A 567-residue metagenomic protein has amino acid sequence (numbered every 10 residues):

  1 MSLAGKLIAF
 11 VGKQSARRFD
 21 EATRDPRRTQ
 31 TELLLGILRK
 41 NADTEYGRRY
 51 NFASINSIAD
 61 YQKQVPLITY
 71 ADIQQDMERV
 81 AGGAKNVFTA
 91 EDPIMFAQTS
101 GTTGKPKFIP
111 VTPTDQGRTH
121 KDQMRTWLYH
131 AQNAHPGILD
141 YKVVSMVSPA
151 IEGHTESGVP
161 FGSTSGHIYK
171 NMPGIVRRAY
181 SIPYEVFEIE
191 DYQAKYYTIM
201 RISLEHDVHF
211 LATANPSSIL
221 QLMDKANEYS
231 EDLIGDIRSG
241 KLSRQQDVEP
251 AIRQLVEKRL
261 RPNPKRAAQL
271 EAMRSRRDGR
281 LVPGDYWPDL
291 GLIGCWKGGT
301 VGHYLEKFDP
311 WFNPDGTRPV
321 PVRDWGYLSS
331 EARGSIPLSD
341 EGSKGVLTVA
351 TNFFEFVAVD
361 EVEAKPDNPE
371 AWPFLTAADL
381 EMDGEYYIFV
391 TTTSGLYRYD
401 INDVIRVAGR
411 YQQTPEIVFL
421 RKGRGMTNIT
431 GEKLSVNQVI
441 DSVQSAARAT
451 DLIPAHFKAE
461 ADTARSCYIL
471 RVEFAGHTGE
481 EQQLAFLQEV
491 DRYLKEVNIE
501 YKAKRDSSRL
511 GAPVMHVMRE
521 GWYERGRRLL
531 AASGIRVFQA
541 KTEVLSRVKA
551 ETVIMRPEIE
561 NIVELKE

Functional and structural regions predicted by a protein language model:
M1-A53, Y61-V65, R79, S157-E567: Active-site glycine/GP-rich loop and adjacent strand/helix microenvironment that borders small-molecule binding pockets
E32-G36, K40-F96, F108, T114 (+3 more regions): Active-site diphosphate/adenylate-binding microenvironment
F96-P110, L222: Conserved adenylation A10 loop of the ANL superfamily
G104-P110, T155, H209-T213: Conserved small-residue
K105, I151-E152, R424-T427: A short, flexible beta-alpha/helix-coil linker loop
F108, V143-S145, V322-R323, M515: Conserved beta-strand scaffold positions in the cores of enzyme catalytic domains, especially in NTP/NDP-utilizing
D122-Y129, Q221, A332: Alpha-helical scaffold segments in carbohydrate-active enzymes
L139-P149: Carboxylate/His-rich catalytic cores and anion/metal-binding grooves
